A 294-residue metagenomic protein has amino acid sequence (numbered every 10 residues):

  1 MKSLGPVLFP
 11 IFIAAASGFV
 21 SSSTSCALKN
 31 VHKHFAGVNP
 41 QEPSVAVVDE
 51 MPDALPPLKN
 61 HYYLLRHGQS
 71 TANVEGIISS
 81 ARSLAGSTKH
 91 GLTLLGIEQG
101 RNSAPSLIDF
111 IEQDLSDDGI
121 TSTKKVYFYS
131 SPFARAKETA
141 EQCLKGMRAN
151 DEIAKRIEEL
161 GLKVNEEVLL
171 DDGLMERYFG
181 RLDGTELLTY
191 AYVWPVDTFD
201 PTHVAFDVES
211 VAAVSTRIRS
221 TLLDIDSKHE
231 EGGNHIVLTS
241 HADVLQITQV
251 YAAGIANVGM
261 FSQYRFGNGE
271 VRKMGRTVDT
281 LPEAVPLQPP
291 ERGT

Functional and structural regions predicted by a protein language model:
M1-A27: N-terminal chloroplast transit peptides
G18, L28-Y62, E75-S80, A149-L188 (+3 more regions): Acidic, low-complexity terminal tails and accessory targeting/binding regions of phosphate-metabolizing enzymes
S44-L160, E209-A212: Active-site-proximal alpha-helix that buttresses catalytic centers in soluble enzyme cores
G68, S130-A134, G173, I218 (+2 more regions): Short, well-ordered beta-to-alpha junction loops that form the rim of enzyme active sites and present histidine/acidic
T71, R135-K137, E176-R177, V244-Q246: Short, active-site-adjacent cap segments at secondary-structure transitions
E98, A191, A212-S215, Q246: Generic structural signal for individual residues within well-ordered alpha-helical segments across diverse proteins
Y192-A213: Short glycine/proline- and acidic residue-enriched helix-loop micro-motifs that form flexible lids or anion-recognition
I218-E230: A short, acidic, amphipathic alpha-helical segment used as a generic capping/interface helix at domain edges
